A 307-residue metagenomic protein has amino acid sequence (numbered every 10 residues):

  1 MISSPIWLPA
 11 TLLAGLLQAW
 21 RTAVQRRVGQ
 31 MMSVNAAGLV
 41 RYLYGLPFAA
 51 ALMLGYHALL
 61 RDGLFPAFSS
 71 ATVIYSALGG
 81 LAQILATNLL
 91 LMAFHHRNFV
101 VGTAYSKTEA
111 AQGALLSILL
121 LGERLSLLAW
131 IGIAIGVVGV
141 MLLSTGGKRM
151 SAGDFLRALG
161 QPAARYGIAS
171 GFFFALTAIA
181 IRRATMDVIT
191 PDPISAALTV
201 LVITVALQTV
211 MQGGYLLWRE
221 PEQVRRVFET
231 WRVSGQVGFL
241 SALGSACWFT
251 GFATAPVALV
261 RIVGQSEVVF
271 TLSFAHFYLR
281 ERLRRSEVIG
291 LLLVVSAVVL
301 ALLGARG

Functional and structural regions predicted by a protein language model:
M1-L78, T87-H96, T145-I168, F172 (+6 more regions): Membrane-interface interhelical linkers
L13, V40, Y105, L128-I131 (+3 more regions): Hydrophobic core positions of alpha-helical segments in small-molecule transporters and transporter systems
A19, A23, A50, G80-L85 (+7 more regions): Hydrophobic/small/kink-forming positions within alpha-helical transmembrane segments of polytopic membrane proteins
R26, L91, S117-I118, R182 (+2 more regions): Small-residue-mediated transmembrane helix hinge/kink sites in multi-pass secondary transporters
A37-G38, G102, V200, V260: Juxtamembrane helix-start motifs in multi-pass secondary transporters
L43-F48, Y105-L119, A134, L207 (+4 more regions): Alpha-helical transmembrane segments of compact multi-pass small-molecule transporters, enriched in specific families
A49, L115-L121, L128-G147, S286-A305: Hydrophobic transmembrane alpha-helices of multi-pass small-molecule transport proteins
L90-I131: Membrane-interface helix-loop-helix junctions at boundaries between adjacent transmembrane segments
